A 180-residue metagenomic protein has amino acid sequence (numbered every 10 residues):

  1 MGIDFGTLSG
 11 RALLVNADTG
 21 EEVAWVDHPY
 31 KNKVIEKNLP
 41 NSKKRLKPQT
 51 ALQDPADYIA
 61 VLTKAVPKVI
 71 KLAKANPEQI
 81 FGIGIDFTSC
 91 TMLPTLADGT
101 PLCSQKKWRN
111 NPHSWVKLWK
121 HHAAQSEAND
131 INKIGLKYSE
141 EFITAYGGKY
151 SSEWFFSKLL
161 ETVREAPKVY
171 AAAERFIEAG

Functional and structural regions predicted by a protein language model:
M1-P29, G82-T95: Gly/Thr-rich phosphate-binding beta-strand-loop-beta motif of the actin/hexokinase/Hsp70
N32-K33: Surface-exposed loop and turn segments in beta-propeller and other repeat-based domains that flank or scaffold
L39-S42, K47-A60, K64-G180: Glycine-rich phosphate-binding/catalytic subdomain of phosphoryl-transfer and nucleotide/sugar-phosphate-processing
